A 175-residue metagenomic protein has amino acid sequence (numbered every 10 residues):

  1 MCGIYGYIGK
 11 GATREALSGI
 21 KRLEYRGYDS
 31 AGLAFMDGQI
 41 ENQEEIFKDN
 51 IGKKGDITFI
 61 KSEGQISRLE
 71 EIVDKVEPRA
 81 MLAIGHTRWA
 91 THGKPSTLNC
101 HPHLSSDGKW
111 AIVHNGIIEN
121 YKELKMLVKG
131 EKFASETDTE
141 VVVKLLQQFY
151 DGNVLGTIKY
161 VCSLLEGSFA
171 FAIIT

Functional and structural regions predicted by a protein language model:
M1-T175: Conserved short alpha-helical segments that host acidic/polar catalytic motifs at enzyme active sites
